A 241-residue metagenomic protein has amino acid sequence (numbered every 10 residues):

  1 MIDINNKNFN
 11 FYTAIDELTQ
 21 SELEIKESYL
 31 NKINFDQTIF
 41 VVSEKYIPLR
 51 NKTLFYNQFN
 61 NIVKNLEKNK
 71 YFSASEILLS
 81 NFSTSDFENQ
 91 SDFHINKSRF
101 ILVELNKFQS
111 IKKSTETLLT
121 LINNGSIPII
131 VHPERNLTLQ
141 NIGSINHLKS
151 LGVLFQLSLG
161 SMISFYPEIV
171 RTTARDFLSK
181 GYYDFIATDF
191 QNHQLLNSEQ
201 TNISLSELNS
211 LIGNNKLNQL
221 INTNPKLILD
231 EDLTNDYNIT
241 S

Functional and structural regions predicted by a protein language model:
M1-K68: An N-terminally biased module of ancient metal coordination in phosphate/nucleic-acid-related enzymes
I2-T13, F40, Y71-S75, I101-V103 (+3 more regions): Hydrophobic faces of well-ordered beta-strands that scaffold small-molecule active sites in alpha/beta enzyme cores
I4-D16, Q90-S98, L154, E199-L208: Active-site gating loops and adjacent loop-to-helix segments of metal-dependent hydrolytic enzymes
K7, Y12-A14, K45, A74-S80 (+4 more regions): Active-site beta-loop-alpha junctions enriched in small/polar residues
Q20-S21, P48, Q109-I111, N136-Q140 (+1 more regions): Acidic-and-aromatic substrate-binding clefts and catalytic sites of carbohydrate-active enzymes
N51-Q156, N235, T240: Extended substrate/RNA-proximal surfaces in nucleic-acid metabolism proteins
K180-S198: Short acidic/histidine-rich active-site segments
S206-S241: Mid-to-C-terminal alpha-helical segments outside catalytic/metal-binding sites
